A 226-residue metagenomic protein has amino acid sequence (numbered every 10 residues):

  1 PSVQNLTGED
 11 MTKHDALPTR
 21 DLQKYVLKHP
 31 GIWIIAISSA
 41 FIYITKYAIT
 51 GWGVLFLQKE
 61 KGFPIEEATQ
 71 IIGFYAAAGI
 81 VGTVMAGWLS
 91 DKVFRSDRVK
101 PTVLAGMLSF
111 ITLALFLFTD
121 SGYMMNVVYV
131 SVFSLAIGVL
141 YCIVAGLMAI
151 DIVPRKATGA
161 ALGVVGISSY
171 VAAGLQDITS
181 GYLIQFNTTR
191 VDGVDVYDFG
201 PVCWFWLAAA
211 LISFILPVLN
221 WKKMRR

Functional and structural regions predicted by a protein language model:
P1-I35, E60: Juxtamembrane intracellular "pre-TM" segments in multi-pass secondary transporters
H29-A86, Y141, G146, L175-S180: Extracytoplasmic gate region of multi-pass secondary transporters
D91-G106: Cytoplasmic membrane-interface "Motif A"-like loop-to-helix N-cap segments of 12-TM Major Facilitator Superfamily
R95, M148-T158: Paired intracellular helix-loop junctions of major facilitator superfamily
D97-K100, S180-A210: A membrane-interface helix-boundary motif in multi-pass transporters
M107-S121: C-terminal ends and interior cores of transmembrane alpha-helices in multi-pass membrane transporters/permeases
F116-F118, W204-R226: Multi-pass alpha-helical transporter architecture, strongest for 12-TM Major Facilitator/SLC carriers used
R155-T188: A late C-terminal transmembrane helix in Major Facilitator Superfamily
